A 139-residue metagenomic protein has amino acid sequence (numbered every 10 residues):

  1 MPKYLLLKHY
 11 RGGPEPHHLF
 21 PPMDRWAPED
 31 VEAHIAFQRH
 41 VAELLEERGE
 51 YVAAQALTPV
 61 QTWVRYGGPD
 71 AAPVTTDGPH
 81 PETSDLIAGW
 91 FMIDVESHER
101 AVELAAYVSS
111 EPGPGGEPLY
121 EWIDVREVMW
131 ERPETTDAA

Functional and structural regions predicted by a protein language model:
M1-A139: Conserved, structured core segments of small domains
